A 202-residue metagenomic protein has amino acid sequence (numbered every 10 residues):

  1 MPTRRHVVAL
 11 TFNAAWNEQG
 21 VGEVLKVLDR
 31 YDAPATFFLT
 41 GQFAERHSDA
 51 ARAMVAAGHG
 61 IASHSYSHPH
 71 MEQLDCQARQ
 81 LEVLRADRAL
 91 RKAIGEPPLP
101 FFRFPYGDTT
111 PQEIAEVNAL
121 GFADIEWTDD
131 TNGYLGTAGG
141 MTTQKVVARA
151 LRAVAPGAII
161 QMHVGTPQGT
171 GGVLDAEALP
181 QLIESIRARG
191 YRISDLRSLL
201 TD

Functional and structural regions predicted by a protein language model:
M1-E72, A78, E82-L99, T201: Active-site beta->alpha N-cap acidic-glycine motif
E23, E45, P69-R187, Y191-R192 (+1 more regions): Catalytic domains of cell-wall/extracellular-matrix polysaccharide-remodeling enzymes, centered on de-N-acetylation
